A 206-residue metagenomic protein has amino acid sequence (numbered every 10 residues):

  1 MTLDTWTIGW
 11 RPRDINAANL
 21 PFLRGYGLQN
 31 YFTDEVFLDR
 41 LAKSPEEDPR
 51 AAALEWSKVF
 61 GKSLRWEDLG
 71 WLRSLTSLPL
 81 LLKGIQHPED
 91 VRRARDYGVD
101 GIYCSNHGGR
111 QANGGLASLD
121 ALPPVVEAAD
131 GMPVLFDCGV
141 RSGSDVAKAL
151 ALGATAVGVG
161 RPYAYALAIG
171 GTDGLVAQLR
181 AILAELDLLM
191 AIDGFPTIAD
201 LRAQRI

Functional and structural regions predicted by a protein language model:
M1, L72, A94, I102 (+3 more regions): Conserved, mostly hydrophobic/aromatic
T2-R92, D96, G108-Q111, D120: Active-site entrance/lid segments in N-terminal catalytic domains of soluble metabolic enzymes
L3, L80-K83, Y103-C104, V134-C138 (+1 more regions): Hydrophobic faces of well-ordered beta-strands that scaffold small-molecule active sites in alpha/beta enzyme cores
T76-P79, V99-D100, D130-P133, T155: Short, well-ordered coil/turn segments that N-cap beta-strands
G98, N106, G153: Conserved functional loop/turn residues at catalytic and ligand-binding sites
G101-S105, N113: Ligand/cofactor pocket segment of small-molecule handling proteins
N106-G108, Y163: Short, histidine-centered active-site or binding-site loop motifs used for metal coordination, general acid-base
A117-I206: Alpha/beta catalytic cores of nucleotide-metabolism and tRNA/nucleoside-modifying enzymes
